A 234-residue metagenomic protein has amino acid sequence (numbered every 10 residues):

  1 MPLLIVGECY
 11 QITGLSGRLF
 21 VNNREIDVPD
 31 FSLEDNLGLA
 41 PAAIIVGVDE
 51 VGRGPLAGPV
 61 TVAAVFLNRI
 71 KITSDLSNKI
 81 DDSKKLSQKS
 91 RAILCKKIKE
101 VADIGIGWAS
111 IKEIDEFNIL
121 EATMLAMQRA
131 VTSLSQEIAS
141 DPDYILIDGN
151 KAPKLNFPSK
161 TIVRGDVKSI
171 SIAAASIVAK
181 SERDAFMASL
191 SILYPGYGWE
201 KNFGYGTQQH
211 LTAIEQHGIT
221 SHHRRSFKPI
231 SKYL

Functional and structural regions predicted by a protein language model:
P2-L234: RNase H-like, Mg2+-dependent phosphodiesterase core, and more generally RNA phosphate-backbone-engaging helix-loop
